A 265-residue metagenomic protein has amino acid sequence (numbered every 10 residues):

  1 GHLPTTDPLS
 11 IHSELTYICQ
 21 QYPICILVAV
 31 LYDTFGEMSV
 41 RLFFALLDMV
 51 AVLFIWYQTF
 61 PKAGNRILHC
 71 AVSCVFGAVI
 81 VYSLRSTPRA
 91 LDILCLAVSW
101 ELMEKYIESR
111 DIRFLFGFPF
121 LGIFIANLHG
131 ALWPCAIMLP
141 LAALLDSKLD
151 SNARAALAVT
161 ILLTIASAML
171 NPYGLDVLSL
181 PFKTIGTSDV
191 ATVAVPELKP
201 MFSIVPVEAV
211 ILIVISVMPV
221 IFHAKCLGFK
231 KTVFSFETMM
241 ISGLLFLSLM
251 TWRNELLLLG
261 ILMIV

Functional and structural regions predicted by a protein language model:
L3-P4, G130-G228, L259: Transmembrane catalytic cores of multi-pass membrane glycosyltransferases and polysaccharide-assembly enzymes
E14-L42, L46: Short hydrophobic/aromatic helix or loop-helix immediately within or flanking a transmembrane segment in polytopic
L42-K62: Transmembrane-helix motifs of polytopic, lipid-linked glycan transferases
F54, F76-V79, L91-E108, L139-L144: Specific aromatic-rich, kink-prone transmembrane helix
F76-I80, L102, F114-G130, M138-P140 (+2 more regions): Membrane-interface alpha helices of multi-pass inner-membrane proteins
S83-L91: Short acidic/glycine- and proline-prone juxtamembrane loop motifs at membrane-interface regions of multi-pass membrane
A97-L115, S147-L149, P219-F229: Membrane-interface transmembrane helices that cradle and orient dolichyl/undecaprenyl
L102-I123, A153-V159, T232-S242: Short hydrophobic alpha-helices at membrane interfaces in multi-pass membrane enzymes
